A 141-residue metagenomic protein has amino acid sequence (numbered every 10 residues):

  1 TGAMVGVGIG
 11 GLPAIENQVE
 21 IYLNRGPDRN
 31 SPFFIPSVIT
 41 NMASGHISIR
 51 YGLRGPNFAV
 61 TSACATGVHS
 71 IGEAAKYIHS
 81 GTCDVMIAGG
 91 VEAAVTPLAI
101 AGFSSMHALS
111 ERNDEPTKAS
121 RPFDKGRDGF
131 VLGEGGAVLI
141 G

Functional and structural regions predicted by a protein language model:
V5-G141: Acyl-thioester C-C bond-transforming condensing/cleaving domain
